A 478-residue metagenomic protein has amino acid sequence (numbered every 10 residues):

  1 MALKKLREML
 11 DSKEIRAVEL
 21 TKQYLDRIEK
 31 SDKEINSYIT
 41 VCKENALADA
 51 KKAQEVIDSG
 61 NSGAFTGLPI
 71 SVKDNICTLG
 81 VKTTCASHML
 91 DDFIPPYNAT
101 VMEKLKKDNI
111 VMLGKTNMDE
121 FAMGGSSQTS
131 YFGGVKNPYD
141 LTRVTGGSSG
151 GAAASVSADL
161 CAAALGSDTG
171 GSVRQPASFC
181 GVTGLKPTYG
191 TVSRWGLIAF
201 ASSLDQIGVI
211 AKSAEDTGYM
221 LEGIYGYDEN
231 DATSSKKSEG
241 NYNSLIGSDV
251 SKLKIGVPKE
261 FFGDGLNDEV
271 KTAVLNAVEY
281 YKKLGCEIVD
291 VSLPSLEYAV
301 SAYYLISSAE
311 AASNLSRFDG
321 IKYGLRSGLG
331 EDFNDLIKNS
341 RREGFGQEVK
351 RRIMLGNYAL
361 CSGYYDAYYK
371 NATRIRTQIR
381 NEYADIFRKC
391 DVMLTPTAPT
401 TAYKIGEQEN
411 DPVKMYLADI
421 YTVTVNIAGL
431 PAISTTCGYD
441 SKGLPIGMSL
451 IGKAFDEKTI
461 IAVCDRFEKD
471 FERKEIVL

Functional and structural regions predicted by a protein language model:
M1-T169, N276-E279, K283-L284: Gly/Ser-rich catalytic/binding loops embedded in alpha/beta enzyme cores
M9, E382-D385, V413-T435: Small-aliphatic-rich amphipathic alpha-helix that forms the alpha element of a beta-alpha
L20-Y24, A302-Y303, V349-N357: Short alpha-helical scaffolding segments that buttress acidic/His motifs in well-ordered protein cores
K30, A158-A164, T169-G265, K271 (+4 more regions): Structural helix-boundary/capping segments
N36, D231-E239, L253-K254, P258-E260 (+3 more regions): Flexible, acidic loop-helix segments that line cofactor/substrate-binding pockets
F65-C85, G247-G256, A309-R380, P431-P445: Short helix-loop capping/hinge segments that flank enzyme active sites or metal/cofactor-binding pockets
H88, D92, T233-K237, G328-D335 (+3 more regions): Short, surface-exposed loop/helix-turn segments at secondary-structure junctions that function as lids/hinges flanking
